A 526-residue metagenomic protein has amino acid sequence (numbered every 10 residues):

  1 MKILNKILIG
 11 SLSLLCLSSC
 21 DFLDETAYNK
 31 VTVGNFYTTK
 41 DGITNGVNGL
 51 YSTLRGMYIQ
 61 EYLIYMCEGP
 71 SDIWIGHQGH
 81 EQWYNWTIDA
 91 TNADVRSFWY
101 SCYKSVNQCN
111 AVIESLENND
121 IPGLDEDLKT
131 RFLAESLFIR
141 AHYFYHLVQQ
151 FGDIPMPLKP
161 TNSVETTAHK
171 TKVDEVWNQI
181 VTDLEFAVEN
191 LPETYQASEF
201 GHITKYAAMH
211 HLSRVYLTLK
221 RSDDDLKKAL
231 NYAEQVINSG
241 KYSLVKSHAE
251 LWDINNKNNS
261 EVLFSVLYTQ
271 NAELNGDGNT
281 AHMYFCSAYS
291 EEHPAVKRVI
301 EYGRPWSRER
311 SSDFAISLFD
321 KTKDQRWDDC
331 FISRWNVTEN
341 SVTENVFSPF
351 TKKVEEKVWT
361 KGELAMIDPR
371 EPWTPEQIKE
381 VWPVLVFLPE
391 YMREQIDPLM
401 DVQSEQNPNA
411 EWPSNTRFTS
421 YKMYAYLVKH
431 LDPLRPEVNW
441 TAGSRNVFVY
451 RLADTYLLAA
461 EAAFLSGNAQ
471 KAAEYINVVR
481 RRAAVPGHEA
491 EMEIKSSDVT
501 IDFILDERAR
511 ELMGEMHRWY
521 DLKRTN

Functional and structural regions predicted by a protein language model:
M1-N29: Bacterial Sec-dependent N-terminal signal peptides
C20-F22, I59, L63, D89 (+7 more regions): Long, intrinsically disordered, low-complexity segments
D21-H77, Y206-M209, R214-R393: An aromatic- and glycine-enriched ligand-binding surface/loop that stacks and positions planar moieties
T39-K40, T44-M57, Q78-F151, T171-N178 (+3 more regions): Conserved, well-structured interaction surfaces
H146-Q149, D153-P155, V215-D223, G467: Short coil/turn linking the two alpha-helices of tandem helical-hairpin repeats
V337-V342, V346-N477: C-terminal substrate/ligand-recognition segments
